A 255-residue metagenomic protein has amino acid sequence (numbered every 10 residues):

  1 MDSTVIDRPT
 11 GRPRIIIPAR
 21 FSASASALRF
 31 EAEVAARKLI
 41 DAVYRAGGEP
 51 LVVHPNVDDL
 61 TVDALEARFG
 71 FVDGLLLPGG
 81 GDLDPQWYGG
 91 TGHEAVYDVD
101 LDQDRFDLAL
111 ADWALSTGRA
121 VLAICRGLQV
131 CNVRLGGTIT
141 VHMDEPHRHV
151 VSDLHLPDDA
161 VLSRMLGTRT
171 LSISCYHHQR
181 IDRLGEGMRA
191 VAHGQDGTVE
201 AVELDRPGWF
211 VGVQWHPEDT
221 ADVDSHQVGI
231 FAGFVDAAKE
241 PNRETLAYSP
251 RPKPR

Functional and structural regions predicted by a protein language model:
M1-I124, V133, T140, D144-L166 (+5 more regions): N-terminal beta1-alpha1 cap of cysteine-dependent amidohydrolase-like domains
L128: Bacterial carbohydrate/catabolite-sensing allosteric modules
S172-H178, V202: Short catalytic/ligand-gating loop segments at beta-alpha or beta-beta junctions within enzyme catalytic domains
V211-W215: Active-site-proximal beta-strand elements of phosphoester/diester hydrolases
